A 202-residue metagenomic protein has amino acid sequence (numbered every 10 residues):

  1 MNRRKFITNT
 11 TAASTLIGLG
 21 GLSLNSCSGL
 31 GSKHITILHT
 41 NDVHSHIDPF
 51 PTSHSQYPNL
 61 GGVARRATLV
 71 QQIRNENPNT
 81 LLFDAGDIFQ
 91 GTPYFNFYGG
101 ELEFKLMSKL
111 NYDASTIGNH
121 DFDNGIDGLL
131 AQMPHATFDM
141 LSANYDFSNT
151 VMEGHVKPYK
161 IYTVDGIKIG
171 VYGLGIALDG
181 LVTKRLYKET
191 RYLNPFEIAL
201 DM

Functional and structural regions predicted by a protein language model:
R3, I7-M202: Acidic, metal/ion-coordinating pockets
